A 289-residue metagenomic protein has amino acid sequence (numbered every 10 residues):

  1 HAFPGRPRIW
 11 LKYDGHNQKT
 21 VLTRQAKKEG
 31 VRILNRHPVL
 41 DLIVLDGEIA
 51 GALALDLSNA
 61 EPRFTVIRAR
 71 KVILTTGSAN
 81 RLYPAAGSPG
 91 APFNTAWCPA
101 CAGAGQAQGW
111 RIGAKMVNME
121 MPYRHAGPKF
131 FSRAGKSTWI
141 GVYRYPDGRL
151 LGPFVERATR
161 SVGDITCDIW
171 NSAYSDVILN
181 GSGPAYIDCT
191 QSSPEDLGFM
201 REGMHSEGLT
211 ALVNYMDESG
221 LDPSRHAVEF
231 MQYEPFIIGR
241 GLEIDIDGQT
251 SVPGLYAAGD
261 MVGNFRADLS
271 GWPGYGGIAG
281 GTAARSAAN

Functional and structural regions predicted by a protein language model:
H1-L40, E48, R63, N118-G274: Mobile, glycine/GP-rich and aromatic-enriched active-site lid/loop segments adjacent to catalytic centers
P7-R8, N59-P62, A91-N94: Glycine-rich tight-turn/loop motif centered on a GG-T
I43-V66, V72: Conserved beta-strand-loop-beta-strand element in the redox core of flavoprotein oxidoreductases
S58, A69-K71, T75-R81, M261-V262: Glycine-/small-residue-rich beta->alpha transition segments that form the dinucleotide
T65-G77, G109, Y256: Short hydrophobic core segments
L74-S132, L269-T282: Glycine-rich loop(s) and the adjacent beta-strand/alpha-helix scaffold that form part
A288-N289: Long, amphipathic alpha-helical stalk/connector segments used for oligomerization, subunit docking, or mechanical
